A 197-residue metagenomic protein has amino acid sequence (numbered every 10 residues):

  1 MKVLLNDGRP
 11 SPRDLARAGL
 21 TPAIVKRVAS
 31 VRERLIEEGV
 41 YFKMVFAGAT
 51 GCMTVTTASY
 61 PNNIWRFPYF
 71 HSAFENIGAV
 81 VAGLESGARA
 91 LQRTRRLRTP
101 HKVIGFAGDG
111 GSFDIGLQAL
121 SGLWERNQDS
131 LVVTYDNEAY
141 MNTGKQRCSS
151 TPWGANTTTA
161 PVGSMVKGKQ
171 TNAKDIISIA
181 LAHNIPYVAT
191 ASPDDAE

Functional and structural regions predicted by a protein language model:
K2-V132, K145, S150-A155, K169: Cofactor-binding active-site loop characterized by glycine-rich and histidine/acidic residues
T99, C148-E197: Conserved thiamine diphosphate
L131-T134, A189: Short hydrophobic alpha-helical runs that function as membrane-insertion/retention elements
N137-N142: Short gly/pro/ser/thr-enriched loop/turn and capping motifs at secondary-structure boundaries
